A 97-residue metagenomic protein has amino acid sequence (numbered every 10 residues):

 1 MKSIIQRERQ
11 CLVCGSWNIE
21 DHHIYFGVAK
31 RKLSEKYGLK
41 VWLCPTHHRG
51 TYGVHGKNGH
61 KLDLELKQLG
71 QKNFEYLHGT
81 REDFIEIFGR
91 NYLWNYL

Functional and structural regions predicted by a protein language model:
M1-H22, T46: Short cysteine-rich loop/turn motifs with clustered Cys
Q10, V28, H60: Residue-level detector of functional hotspots within protein domains
N18-K32: Short recognition patches in nucleic-acid-associated and regulatory proteins
R31-V41, R49-L97: Polybasic, low-complexity binding patches
